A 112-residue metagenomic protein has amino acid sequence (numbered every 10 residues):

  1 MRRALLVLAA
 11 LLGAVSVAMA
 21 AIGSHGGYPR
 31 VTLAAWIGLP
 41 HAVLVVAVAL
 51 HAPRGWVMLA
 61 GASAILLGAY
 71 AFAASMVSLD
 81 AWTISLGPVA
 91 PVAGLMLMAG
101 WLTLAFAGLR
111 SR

Functional and structural regions predicted by a protein language model:
M1-R112: Polytopic transmembrane helical bundles with strong interfacial aromatic enrichment
